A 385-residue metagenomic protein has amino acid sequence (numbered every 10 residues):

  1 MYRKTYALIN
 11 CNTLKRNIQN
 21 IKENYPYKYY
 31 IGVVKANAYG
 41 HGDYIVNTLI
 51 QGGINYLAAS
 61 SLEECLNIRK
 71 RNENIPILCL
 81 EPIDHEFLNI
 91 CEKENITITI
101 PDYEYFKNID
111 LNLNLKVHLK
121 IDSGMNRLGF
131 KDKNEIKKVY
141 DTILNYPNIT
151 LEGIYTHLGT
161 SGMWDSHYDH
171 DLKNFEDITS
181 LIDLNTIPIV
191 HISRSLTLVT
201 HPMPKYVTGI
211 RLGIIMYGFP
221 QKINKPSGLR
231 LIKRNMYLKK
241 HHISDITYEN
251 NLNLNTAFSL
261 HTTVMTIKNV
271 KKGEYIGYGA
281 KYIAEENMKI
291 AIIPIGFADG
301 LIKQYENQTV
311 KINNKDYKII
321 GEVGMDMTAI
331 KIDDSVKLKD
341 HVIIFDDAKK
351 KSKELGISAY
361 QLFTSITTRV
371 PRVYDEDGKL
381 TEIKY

Functional and structural regions predicted by a protein language model:
M1-Y2: Gly-rich Lys/Arg/Thr-decorated short loops/hinges at beta-loop-alpha junctions or inter-strand turns that position
T5-I9, T13-R16, Y25-L181, N185-H191: Active-site-proximal beta-alpha core segment in soluble small-molecule metabolic enzymes
Q19-Y27, D141-N148, M163, S180-L184 (+4 more regions): Generic secondary-structure signature for well-ordered alpha-helical cores
V34-A36, S61-L62, P82, P101-Y103 (+10 more regions): Fold-independent oxyanion-binding glycine-rich loops and adjacent beta-strand/coil segments at enzyme active sites
C79, L151, V264, K318-I320: A structural signal for short, hydrophobic beta-strand segments that form beta-sheets in beta-rich/all-beta domains
N126, S161, Y217-F219, K271-K272 (+1 more regions): Short, acidic Gly/Pro/Ser/Thr-rich loop/turn segments
W164-E286: Anionic-ligand-binding alpha/beta catalytic cores of soluble enzymes and soluble regulatory domains that recognize
I267-Y385: C-terminal accessory subdomain/extension
